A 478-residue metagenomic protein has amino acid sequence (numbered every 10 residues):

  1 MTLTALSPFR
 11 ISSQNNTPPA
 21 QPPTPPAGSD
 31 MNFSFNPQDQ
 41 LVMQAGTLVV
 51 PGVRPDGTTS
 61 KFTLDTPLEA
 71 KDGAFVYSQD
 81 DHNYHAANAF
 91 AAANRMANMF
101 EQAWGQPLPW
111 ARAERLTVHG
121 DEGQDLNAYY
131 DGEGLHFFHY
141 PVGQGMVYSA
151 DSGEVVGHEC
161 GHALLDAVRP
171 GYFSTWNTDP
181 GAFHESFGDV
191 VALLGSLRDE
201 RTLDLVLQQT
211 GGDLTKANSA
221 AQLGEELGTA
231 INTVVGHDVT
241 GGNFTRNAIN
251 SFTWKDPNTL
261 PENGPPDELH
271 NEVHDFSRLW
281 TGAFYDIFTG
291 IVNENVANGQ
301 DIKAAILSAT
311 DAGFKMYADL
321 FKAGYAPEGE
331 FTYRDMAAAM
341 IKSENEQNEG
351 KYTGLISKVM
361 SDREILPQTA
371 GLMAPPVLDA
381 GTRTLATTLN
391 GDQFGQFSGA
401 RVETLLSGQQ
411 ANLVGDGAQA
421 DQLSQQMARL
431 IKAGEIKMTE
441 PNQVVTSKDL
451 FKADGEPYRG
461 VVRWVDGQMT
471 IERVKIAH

Functional and structural regions predicted by a protein language model:
T2-N127, A453, R459-G460, W464-H478: Fold-level signature of zinc-dependent metallopeptidase catalytic domains
N83-A86, A92-G134, H139-V156, L165-H478: Zinc-dependent metallohydrolase catalytic domains
E159: Walker B catalytic acidic pair
